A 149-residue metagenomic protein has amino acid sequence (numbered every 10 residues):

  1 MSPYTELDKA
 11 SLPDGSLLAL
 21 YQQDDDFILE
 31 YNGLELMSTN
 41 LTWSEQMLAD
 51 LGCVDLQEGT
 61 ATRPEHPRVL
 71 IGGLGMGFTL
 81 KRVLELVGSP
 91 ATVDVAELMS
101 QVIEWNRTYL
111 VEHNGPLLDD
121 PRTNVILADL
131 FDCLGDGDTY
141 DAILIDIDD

Functional and structural regions predicted by a protein language model:
M1-Y31: N-terminal auxiliary segments of SAM/dcSAM-dependent transferases
S2, T42, Q46-D149: The AdoMet/dcAdoMet-binding core of the Class I SAM-like
E35-M37: Short, surface-exposed beta-strand-loop junctions and turns on beta-sheet-rich folds
